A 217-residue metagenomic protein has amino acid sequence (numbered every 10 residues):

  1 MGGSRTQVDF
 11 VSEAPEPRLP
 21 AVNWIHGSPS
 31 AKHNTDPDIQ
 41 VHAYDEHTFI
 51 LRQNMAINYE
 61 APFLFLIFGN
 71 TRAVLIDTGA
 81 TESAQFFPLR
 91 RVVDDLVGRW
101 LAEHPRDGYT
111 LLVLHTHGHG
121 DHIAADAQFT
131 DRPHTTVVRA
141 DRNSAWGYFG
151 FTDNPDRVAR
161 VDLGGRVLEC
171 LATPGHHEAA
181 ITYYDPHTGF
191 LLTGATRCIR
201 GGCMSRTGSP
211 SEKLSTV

Functional and structural regions predicted by a protein language model:
M1, W24, S30-A31, T130 (+5 more regions): Generic low-polarity alpha-helical segments
M1-N34: Eukaryotic N-terminal low-complexity, Ser/Thr- and Lys/Arg-rich leader segments that predominantly function as
V11, A80-C170, R197-I199: Active-site HxH/HxHxD metal-binding segment of metal-dependent hydrolases
W24-N34, F49-N58, W146-T152, A172: Short, solvent-exposed secondary-structure boundary motifs
H33, H42-A43, Y59, P105 (+4 more regions): A generic structural signal for short, solvent-exposed coil/turn residues that cap or connect secondary-structure
T35-A102, Y183-T196: Conserved beta-strand hairpin/beta-sheet module of binuclear metal-dependent hydrolase folds, prominently
V41, D45, F49, Y59-E60 (+9 more regions): Domain-wide signal for the mature, well-folded portions of proteins, strongly enriched in nucleus-encoded organellar
A73, A80-E82, R160, V167-P174 (+1 more regions): Metallo-beta-lactamase
